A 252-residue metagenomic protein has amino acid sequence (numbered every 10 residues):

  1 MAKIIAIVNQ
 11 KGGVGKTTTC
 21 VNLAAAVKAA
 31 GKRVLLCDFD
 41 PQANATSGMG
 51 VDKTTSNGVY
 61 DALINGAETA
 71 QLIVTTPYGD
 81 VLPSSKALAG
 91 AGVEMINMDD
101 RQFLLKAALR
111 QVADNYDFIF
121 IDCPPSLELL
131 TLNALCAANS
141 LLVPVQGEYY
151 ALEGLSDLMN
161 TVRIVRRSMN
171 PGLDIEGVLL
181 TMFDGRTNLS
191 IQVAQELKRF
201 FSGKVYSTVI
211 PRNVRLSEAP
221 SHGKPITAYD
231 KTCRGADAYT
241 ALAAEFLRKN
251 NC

Functional and structural regions predicted by a protein language model:
M1-C252: P-loop NTP-binding core
